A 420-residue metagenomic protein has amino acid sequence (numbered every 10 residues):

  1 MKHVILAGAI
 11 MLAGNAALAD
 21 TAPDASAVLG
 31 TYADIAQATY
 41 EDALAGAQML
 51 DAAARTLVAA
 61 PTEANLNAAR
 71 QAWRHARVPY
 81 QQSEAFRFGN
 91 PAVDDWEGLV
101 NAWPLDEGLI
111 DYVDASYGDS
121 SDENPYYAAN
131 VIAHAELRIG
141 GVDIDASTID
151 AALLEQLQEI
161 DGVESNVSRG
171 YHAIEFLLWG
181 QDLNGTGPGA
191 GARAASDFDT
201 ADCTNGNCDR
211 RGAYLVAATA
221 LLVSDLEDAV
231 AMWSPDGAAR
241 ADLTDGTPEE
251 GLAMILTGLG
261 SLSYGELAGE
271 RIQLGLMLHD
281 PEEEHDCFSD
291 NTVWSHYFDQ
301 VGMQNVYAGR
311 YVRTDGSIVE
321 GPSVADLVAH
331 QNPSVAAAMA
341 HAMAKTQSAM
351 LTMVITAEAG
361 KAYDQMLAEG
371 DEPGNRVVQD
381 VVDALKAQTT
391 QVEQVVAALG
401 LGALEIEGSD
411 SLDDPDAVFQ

Functional and structural regions predicted by a protein language model:
M1-A19: Gram-negative bacterial Sec-dependent N-terminal signal peptides
T21-Q420: Mature extracytoplasmic or organellar-lumen-exposed domains after removal of signal/transit peptides
